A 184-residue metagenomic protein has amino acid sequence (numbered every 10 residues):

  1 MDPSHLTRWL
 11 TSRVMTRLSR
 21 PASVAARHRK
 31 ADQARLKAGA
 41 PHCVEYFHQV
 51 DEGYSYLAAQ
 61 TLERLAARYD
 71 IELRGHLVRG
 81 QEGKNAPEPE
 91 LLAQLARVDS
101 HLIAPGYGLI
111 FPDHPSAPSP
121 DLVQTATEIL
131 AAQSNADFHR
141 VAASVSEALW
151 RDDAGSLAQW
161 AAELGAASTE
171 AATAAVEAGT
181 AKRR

Functional and structural regions predicted by a protein language model:
M1-P3: Compositionally biased, charge-rich terminal segments
H5, L10-R27, A31, Y54 (+2 more regions): C-terminal cap of thioredoxin/glutaredoxin-like
S12-R17, H42-E45, A96-V98: A generic short-segment signal for beta-strand/edge and adjacent turn/coil regions
R17, R35-A38, Y69, L73: N-proximal short alpha-helices
K30-H42: A short beta-strand-turn-helix
G39-Y54: Short active-site neighborhood of thiol/selenol oxidoreductases, capturing the structured segment around
H42-V44, Y107, R184: Generic structural motif recognizing short loop/turn segments at the entrances and edges of beta-strands
V50, Y56-L149: Structural alpha/beta surface segment adjacent to cysteine/selenocysteine redox centers across thiol/disulfide enzymes
